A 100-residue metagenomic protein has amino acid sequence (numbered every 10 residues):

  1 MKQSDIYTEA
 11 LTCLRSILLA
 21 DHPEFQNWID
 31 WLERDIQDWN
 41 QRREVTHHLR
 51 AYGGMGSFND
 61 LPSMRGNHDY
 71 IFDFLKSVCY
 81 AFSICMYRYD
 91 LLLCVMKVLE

Functional and structural regions predicted by a protein language model:
M1-D35, L92-L99: Short terminal alpha-helical segments
L19-R65: Amphipathic alpha-helical interaction modules
G53-E100: Amphipathic alpha-helical binding modules
